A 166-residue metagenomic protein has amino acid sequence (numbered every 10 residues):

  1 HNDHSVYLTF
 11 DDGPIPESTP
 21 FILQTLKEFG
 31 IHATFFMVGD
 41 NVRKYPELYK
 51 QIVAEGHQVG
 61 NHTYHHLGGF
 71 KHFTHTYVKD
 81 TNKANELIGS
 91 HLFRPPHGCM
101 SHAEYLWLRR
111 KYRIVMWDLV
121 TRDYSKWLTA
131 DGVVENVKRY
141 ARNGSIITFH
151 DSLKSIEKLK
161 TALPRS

Functional and structural regions predicted by a protein language model:
H1-G68, K83, G89-S90: Active-site beta->alpha N-cap acidic-glycine motif
G13-E17, F36-Y45, L67-H75, R94-S101 (+2 more regions): Acidic-and-aromatic substrate-binding clefts and catalytic sites of carbohydrate-active enzymes
F29-I31, E55-V59, L108-W117, N143: Glycine-enriched alpha-helix->loop->beta-strand junction motifs that scaffold or abut catalytic
K50, T74-T81, T129-E135, K160-P164: Charged helix-capping and loop-helix junction motifs
H91, C99, Y105-Y140: His/Asp/Glu-enriched short active-site or ligand-binding loop at hydrolase and phosphoryl-transfer sites
V137-S166: Catalytic grooves of carbohydrate-active enzymes
